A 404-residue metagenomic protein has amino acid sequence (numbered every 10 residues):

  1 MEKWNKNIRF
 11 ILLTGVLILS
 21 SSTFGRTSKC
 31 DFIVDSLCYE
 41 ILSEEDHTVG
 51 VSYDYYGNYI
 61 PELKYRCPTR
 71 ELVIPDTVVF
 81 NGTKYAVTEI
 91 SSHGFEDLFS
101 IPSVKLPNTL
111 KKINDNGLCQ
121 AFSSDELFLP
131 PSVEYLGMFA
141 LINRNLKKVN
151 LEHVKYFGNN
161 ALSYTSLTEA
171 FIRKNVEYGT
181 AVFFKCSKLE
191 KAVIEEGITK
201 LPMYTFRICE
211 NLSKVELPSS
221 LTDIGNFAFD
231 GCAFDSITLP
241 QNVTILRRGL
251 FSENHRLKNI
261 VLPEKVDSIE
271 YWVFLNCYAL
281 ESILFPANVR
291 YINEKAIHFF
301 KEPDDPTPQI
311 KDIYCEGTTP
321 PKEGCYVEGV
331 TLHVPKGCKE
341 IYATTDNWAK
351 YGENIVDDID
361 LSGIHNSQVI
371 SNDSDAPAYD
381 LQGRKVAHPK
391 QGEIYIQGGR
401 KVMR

Functional and structural regions predicted by a protein language model:
E2-L12: Bacterial N-terminal signal peptides that target proteins for export
I11-S20: Bacterial N-terminal signal peptides
T23-C30: Boundary at the C-terminal end of the N-terminal hydrophobic targeting segment
C30-E96, T180-S187, K191, L250: LRR flanking "cap" motifs
D46, C67-E89, F99-K112, F122-Y135 (+10 more regions): Structural signature of tandem-repeat unit edges
S92-G94, D115-G117, G137-A140, G158-A161 (+6 more regions): Consensus positions within tandem repeat domains that build extended binding/scaffold surfaces
D358-K385: Residue-level detector of functionally pivotal "anchor" positions at catalytic/ligand-binding pockets or at interdomain
I394-R404: C-terminal tail/sorting-segment detector
